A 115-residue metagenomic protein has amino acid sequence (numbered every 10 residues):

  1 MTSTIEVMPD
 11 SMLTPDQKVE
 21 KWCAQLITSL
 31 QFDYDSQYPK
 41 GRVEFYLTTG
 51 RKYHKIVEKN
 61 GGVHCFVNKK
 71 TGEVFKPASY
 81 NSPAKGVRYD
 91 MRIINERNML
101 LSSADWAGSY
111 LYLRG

Functional and structural regions predicted by a protein language model:
M1-S3, K70: Intrinsically disordered/low-complexity terminal segments and short unstructured peptides
S3-P15, S82-G115: Mixed-charge, Lys/Arg-enriched low-complexity segments
S11-K40: Short, non-transmembrane alpha-helical segments in secretory-pathway proteins
D16, T28, L47, N60 (+3 more regions): Generic detection of intrinsically disordered/low-complexity segments and helix-coil linkers/edges
Y34-Y53, K59: Short, low-complexity, charged/polar segments at coil/turn and helix-coil boundaries
G50-K52, V57-R92: Acidic, low-complexity, intrinsically disordered interaction modules
